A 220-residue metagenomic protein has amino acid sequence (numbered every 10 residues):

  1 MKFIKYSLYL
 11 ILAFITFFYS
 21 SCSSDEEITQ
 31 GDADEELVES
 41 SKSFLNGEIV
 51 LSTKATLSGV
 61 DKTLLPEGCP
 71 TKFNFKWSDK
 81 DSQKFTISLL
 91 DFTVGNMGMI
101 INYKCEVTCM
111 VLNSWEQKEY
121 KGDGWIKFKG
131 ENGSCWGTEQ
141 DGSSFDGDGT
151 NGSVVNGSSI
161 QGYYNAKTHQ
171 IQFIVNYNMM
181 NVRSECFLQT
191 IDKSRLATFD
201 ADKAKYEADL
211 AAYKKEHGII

Functional and structural regions predicted by a protein language model:
M1-L8: Bacterial N-terminal signal peptides that target proteins for export
L8-T16: Hydrophobic alpha-helical targeting segments used for export or membrane insertion
F18-S21: C-terminal motif of bacterial Sec signal peptides marking the signal peptidase cleavage site
S23-E116, Y120-W125, V182-I220: Acidic/polar, low-complexity intrinsically disordered N-terminal segments immediately downstream of a Sec signal
G122-I220: Beta-sheet ligand-binding and adhesion/scaffold domains
